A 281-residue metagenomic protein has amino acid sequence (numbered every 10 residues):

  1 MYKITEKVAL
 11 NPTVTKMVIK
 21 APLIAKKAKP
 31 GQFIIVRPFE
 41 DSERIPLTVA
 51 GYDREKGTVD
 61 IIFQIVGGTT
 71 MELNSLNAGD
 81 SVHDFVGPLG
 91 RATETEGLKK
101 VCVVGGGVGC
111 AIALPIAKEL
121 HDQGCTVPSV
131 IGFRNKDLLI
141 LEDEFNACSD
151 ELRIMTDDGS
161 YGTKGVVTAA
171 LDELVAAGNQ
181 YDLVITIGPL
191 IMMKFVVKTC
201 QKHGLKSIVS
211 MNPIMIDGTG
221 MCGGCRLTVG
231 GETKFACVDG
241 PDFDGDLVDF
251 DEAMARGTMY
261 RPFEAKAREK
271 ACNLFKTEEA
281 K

Functional and structural regions predicted by a protein language model:
M1-A78: Ferredoxin-reductase
E6, G51, I154-T156, V209 (+1 more regions): Structural signal for conserved beta-strand scaffold positions within catalytic alpha/beta enzyme cores
V36, D84-F85, L227: A generic structural signal for residues embedded in beta-strands
S42-A50, L89-E96, C237: Short, Lys/Arg- and Gly-enriched loop/turn segments at beta-strand edges
G68-I216: FNR/FR-type flavoprotein reductase catalytic core
I112, L190-I191, N212-D242, K270-F275: Local cysteine-cluster metal-coordination motifs and their immediate loop/turn environment, predominantly Fe-S cluster
F235-D239, F243-K281: Short Fe-S-cluster ligation motifs
